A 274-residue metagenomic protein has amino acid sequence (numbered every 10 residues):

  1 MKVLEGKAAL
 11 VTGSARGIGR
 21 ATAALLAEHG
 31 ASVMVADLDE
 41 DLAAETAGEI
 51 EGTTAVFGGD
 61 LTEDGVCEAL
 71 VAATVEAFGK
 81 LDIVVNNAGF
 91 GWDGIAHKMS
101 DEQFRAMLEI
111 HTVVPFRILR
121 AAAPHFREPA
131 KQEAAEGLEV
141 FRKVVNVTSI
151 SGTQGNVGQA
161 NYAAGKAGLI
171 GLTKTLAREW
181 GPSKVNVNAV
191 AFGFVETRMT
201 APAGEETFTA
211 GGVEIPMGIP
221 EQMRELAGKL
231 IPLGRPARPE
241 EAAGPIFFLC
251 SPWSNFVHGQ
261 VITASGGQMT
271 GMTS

Functional and structural regions predicted by a protein language model:
V3, Q154, P245-F247, H258-S274: Short C-terminal tail/terminal secondary-structure segment of NAD(P)H-dependent dehydrogenase/reductase domains
V85, G181, N186, V257-G259: Short, small/polar-rich loop/turn modules that mediate ligand/substrate recognition or access, typified
I95-A96, S100-L108, A227: Substrate-binding pocket helix/loop in short-chain dehydrogenase/reductase
L119, G165, T173: Active-site helix of classical SDR
P124, R178-P182, N255: Alpha-helical segment proximal to the catalytic Tyr-Lys
S149: Residue(s) in the substrate-gating loop at a strand-loop-helix junction that position the organic substrate next
A189, G211-W253, V257, A264-G266: C-terminal helical subdomain
